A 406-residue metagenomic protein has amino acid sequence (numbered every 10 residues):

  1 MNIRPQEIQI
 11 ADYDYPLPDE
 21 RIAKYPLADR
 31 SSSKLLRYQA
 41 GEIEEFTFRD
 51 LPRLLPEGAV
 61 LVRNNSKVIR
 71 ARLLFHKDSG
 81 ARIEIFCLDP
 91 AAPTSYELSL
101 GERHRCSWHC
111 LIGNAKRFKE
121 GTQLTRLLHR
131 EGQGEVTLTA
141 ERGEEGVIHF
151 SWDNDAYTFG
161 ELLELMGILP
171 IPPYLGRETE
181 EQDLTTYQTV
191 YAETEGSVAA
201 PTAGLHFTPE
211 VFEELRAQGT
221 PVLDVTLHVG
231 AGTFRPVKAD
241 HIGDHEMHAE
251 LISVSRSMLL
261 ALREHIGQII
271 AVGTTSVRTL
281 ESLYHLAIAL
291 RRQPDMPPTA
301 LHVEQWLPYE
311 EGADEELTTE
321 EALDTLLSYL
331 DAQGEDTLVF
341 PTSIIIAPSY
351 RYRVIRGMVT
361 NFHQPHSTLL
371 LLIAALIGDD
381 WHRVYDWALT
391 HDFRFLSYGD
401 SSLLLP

Functional and structural regions predicted by a protein language model:
M1-P406: Surface-exposed, charge/polar-rich loops and edge strands
